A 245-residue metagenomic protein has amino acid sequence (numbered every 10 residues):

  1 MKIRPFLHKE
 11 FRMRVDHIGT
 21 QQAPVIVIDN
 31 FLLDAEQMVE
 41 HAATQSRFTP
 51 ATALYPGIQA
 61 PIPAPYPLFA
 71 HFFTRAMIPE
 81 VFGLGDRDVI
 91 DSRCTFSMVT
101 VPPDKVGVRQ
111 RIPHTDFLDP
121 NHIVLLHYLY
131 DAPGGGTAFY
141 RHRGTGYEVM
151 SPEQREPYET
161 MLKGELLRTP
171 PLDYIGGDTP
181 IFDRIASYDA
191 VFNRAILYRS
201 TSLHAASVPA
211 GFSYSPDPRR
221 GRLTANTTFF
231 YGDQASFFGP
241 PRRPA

Functional and structural regions predicted by a protein language model:
M1-L197, T201-A245: Fe(II)/2-oxoglutarate oxygenase catalytic core
